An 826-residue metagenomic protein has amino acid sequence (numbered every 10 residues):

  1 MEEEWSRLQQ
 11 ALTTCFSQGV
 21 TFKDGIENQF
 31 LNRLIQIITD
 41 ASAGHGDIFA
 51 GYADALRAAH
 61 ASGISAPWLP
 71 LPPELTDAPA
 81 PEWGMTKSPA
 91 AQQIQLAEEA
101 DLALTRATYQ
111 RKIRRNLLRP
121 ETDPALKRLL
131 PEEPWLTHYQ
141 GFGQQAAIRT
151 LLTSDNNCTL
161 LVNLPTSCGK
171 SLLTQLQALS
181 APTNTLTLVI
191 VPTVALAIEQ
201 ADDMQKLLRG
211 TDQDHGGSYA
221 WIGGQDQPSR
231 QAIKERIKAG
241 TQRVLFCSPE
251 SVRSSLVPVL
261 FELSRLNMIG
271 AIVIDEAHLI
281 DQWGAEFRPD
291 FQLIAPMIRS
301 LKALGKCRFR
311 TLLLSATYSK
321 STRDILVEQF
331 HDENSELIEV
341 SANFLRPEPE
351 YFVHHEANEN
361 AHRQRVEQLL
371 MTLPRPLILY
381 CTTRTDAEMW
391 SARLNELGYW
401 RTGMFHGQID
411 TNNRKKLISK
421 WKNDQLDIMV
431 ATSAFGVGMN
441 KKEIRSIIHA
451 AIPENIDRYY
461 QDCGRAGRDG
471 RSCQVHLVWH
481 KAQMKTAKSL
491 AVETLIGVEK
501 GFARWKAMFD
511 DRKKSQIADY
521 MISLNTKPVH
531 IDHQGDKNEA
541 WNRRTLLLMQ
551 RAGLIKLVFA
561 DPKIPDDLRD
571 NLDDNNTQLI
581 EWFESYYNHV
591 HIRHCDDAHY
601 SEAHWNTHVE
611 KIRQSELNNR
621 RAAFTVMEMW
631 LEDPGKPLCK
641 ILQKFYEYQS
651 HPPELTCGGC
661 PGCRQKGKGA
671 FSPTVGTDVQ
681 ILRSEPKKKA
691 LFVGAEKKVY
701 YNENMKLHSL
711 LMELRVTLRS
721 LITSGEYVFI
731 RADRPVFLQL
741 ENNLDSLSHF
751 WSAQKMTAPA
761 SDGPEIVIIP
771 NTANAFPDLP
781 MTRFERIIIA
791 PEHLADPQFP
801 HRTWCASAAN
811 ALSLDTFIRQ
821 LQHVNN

Functional and structural regions predicted by a protein language model:
M1-E348, N358-R375, E388-W400, I409 (+9 more regions): N-terminal helicase ATP-binding lobe
S218-A220, T311, L337-E339, Y351 (+6 more regions): Conserved beta-strand scaffold positions in the cores of enzyme catalytic domains, especially in NTP/NDP-utilizing
G223-G224, P249-E250, T382-R384, Y701-K706 (+3 more regions): Structural motif
G224, V273, A342-L345, H406-D410 (+4 more regions): Short, acidic/turn-prone active-site loops that include or flank metal/cofactor- and phosphate-binding residues
P249-E250, I274-H278, W283, A434-F435 (+4 more regions): Conserved Walker B
P349, P673-W751: Active-site-facing substrate-recognition patch
T372-A387, A392-G407, N413-S433, M439-V679 (+3 more regions): C-terminal helicase lobe
R734-F737, E741-P800: ATP/nucleotide-binding catalytic cores
